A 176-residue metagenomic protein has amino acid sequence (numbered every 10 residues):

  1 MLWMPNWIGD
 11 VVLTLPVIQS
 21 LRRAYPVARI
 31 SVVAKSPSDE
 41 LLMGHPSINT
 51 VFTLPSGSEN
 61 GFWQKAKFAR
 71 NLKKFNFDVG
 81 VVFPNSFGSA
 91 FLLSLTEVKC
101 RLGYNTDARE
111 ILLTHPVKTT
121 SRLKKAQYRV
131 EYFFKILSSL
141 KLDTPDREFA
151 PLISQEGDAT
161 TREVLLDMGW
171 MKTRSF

Functional and structural regions predicted by a protein language model:
M1-F176: Catalytic machinery of carbohydrate-active enzymes, primarily nucleotide-sugar-dependent glycosyltransferases
